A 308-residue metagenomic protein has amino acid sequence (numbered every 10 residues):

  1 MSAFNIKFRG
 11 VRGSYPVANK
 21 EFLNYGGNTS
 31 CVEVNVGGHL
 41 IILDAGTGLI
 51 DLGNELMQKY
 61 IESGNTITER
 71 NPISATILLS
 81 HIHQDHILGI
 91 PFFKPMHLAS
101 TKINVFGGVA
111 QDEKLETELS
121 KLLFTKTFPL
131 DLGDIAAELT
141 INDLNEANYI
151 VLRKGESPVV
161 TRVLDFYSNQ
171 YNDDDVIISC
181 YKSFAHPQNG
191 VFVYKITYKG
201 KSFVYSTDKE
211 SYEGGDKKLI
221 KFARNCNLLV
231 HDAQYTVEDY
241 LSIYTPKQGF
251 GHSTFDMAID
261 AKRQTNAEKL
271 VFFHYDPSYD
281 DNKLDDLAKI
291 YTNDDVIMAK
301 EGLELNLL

Functional and structural regions predicted by a protein language model:
M1-F203, D281-L308: Binuclear metal-dependent hydrolase catalytic cores
K199-S202, E210-L303: Cap/insert and terminal regions of metallo-dependent hydrolase folds
S206: Conserved CoA-thioester-binding segment of acyl-CoA-metabolizing enzymes
